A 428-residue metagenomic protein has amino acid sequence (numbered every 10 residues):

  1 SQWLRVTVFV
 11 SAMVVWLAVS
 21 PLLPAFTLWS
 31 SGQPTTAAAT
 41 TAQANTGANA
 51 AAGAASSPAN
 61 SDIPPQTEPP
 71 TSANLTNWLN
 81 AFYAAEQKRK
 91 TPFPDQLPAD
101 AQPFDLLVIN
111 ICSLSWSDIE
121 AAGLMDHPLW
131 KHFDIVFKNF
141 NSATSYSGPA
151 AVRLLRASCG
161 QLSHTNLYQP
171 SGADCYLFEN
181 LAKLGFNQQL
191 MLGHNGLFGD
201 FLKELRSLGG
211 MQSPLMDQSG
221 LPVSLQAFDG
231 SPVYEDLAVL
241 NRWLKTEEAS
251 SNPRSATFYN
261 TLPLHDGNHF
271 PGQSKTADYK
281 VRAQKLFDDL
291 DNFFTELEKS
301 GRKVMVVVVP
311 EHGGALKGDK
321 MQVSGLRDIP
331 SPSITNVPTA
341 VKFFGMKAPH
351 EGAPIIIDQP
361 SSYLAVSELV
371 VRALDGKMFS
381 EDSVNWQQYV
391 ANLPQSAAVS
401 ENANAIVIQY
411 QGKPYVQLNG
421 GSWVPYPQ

Functional and structural regions predicted by a protein language model:
S1-S57: Transmembrane and membrane-interface helices of multi-pass, inner-membrane envelope-modifying transferases
S31-A42, G47, G53, S57-F270 (+3 more regions): Active-site-proximal alpha/beta segments of enzymes that process anionic O-linked groups
S117, K183, A283-T295, G314 (+6 more regions): Marks the mature luminal ectodomains of secretory-pathway proteins
H164-Y168, A227, T276-K280, F294-T295 (+4 more regions): Active-site rim elements
G199, W243-D288, N292, A315-L326: Active-site His/acidic residue clusters
L286-F293, G301, P310, K317-G318 (+3 more regions): Long, structured stretches of catalytic cores involved in phosphate-ester chemistry, encompassing
K303, V309-P349: Histidine-centered active-site microenvironments of extracellular/periplasmic hydrolases and transferases
L374, M378-Q428: Phosphate/adenylate-binding glycine loop and adjacent helical scaffold
